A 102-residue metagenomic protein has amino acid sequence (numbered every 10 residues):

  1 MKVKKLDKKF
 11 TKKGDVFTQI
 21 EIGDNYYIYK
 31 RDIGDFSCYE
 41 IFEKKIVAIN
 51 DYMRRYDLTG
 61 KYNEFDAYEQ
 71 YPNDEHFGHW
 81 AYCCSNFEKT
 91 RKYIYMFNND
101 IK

Functional and structural regions predicted by a protein language model:
M1-E69: Short N-terminal "domain-start" leader segments that mark the transition from disordered tails or signal peptides into
P72-K89: A short, exposed loop/beta-hairpin motif centered on an aromatic-Gly-Thr core
F97-K102: Short arginine-rich
